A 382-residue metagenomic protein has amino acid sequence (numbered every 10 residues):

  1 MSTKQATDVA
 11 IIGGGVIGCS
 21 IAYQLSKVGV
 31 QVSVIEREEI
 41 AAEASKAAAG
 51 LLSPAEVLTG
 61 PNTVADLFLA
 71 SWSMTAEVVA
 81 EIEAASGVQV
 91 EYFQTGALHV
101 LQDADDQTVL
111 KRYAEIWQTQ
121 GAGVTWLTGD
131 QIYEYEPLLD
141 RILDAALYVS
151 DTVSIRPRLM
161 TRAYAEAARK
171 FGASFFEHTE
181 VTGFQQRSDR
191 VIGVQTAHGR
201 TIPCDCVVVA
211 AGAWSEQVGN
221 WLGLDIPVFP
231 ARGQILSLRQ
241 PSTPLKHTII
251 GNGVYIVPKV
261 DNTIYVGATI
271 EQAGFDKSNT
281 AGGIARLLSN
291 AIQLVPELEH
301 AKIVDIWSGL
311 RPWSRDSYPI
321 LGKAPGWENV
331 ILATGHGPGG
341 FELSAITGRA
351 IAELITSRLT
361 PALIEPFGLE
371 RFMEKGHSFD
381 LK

Functional and structural regions predicted by a protein language model:
D8-S33: N-terminal Rossmann-like FAD-binding beta1-loop-alpha1 element of flavoenzymes
I17, I40, W214: Conserved Rossmann-like nucleotide-cofactor binding loop
Y23-V28, R37, G50-L52, E56 (+3 more regions): Active-site substrate-recognition segment that forms the wall of the catalytic cavity or substrate channel
G50-Q131, Y135, N290-I292: Dinucleotide-binding Rossmann-like beta1-alpha1 core, especially the glycine-rich loop that anchors the ADP
V100-T108, Y148-E166, S278-G282, E342: Short beta-strand to alpha-helix junction loop
L147-H198, I202-D205: Helical element adjacent to the flavin cofactor pocket in flavoenzyme catalytic cores
V295-K382: C-terminal catalytic lobe of FAD-dependent flavoproteins
